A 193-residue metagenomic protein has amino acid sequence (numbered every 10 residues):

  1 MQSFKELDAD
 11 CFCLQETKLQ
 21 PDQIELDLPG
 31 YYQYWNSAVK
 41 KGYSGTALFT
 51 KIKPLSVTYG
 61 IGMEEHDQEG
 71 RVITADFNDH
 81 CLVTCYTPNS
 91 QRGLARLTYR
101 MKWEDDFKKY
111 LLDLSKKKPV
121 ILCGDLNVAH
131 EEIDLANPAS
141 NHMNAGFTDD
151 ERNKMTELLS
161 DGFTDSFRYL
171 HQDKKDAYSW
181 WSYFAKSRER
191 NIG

Functional and structural regions predicted by a protein language model:
M1, M101-K108: Short, well-ordered alpha-helical scaffold segments within catalytic/effector domains
Q2, L26-P29, M63, L97-T98 (+1 more regions): Short, glycine/charged-enriched secondary-structure capping and boundary segments
Q2-E6, A38-V39: Short secondary-structure boundary/capping segments within folded domains
K5, C11, Y32, D106-G193: Metal-dependent phosphoesterases centered on the DNase I-like endonuclease/exonuclease/phosphatase
K18, Q23-R92: Structured beta-strand-rich core segments of catalytic domains in phosphoester-bond hydrolases
A38, R96, R100, R190: Aromatic-acidic/polar surface patches that form glycan- and anion
G62-M63, P88-E104, A139-N144: Surface-exposed cleft-lining segments at the edges of enzyme active sites
